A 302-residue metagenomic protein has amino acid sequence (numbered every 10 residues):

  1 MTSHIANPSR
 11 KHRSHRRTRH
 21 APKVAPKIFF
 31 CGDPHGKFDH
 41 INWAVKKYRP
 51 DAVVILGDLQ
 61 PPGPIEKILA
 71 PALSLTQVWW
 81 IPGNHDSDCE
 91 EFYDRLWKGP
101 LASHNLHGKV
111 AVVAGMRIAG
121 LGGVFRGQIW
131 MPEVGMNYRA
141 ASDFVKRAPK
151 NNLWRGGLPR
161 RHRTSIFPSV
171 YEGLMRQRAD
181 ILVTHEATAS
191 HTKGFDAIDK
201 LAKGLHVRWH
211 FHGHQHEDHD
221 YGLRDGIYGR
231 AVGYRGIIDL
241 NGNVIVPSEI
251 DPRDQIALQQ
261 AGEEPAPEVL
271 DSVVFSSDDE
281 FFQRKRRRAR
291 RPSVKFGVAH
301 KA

Functional and structural regions predicted by a protein language model:
M1-D39, L75, G122-F125, Y138-A141 (+3 more regions): Acidic, histidine-bearing metal-coordination/catalytic regions of metal-dependent phosphoesterases
R17, K203-G204, G222-A302: Acidic, His/Gly-rich catalytic cores of divalent-metal-dependent hydrolytic chemistry
A25-H35, G115-V124, I181-H185, G229-G233: Active-site-proximal beta-strand elements of phosphoester/diester hydrolases
C31, G36-V113, V232: Core catalytic region of metal-dependent phosphoesterases/phosphodiesterases, especially metallo-beta-lactamase-like
H35-I41, Q60-P64, N84-F92, V110-V112 (+4 more regions): Active-site environment of divalent metal-dependent phosphoester hydrolases
A52, D180-I181, W209: Short, Asp-centered acidic motifs that coordinate Mg2+ and/or phosphate in catalytic or ligand-binding sites
A70, T76-I81, H107, A119 (+1 more regions): Conserved beta-sheet core of the metallophosphoesterase superfamily
M116-H185: Active-site-proximal loop/helix segment associated with metal-binding centers of metalloenzymes
